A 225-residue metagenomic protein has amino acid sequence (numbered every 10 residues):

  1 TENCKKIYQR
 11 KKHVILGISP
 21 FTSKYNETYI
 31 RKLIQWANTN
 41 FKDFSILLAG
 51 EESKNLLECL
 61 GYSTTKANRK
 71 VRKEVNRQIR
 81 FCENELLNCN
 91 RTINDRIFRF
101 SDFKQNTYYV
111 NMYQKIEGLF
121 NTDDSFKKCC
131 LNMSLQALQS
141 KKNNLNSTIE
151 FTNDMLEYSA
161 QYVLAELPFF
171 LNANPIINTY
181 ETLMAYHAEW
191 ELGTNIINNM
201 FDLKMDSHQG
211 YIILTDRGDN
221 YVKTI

Functional and structural regions predicted by a protein language model:
T1-I225: Compositional signal for N-terminal targeting/processing segments
